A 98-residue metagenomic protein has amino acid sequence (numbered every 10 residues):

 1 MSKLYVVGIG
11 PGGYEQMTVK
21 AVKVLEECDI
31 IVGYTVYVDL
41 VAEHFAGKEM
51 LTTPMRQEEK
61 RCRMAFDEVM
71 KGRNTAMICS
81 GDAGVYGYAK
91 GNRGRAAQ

Functional and structural regions predicted by a protein language model:
M1-Q98: Class I S-adenosyl-L-methionine
